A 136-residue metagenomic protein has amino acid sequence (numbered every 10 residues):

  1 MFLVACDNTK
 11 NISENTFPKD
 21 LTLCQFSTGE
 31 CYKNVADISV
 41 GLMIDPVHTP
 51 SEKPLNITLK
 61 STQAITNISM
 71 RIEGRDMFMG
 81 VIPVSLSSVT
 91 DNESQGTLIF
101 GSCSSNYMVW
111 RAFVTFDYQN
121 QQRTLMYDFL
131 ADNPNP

Functional and structural regions predicted by a protein language model:
F2-A5: C-terminal motif of bacterial Sec signal peptides marking the signal peptidase cleavage site
D7-F100, S104-S105, V109, Y127-N135: Contiguous segments within soluble domain cores/interaction surfaces
F113-M126: Short, exposed beta-strand-loop hairpins at the edges of beta-sheets in extracellular/periplasmic proteins
